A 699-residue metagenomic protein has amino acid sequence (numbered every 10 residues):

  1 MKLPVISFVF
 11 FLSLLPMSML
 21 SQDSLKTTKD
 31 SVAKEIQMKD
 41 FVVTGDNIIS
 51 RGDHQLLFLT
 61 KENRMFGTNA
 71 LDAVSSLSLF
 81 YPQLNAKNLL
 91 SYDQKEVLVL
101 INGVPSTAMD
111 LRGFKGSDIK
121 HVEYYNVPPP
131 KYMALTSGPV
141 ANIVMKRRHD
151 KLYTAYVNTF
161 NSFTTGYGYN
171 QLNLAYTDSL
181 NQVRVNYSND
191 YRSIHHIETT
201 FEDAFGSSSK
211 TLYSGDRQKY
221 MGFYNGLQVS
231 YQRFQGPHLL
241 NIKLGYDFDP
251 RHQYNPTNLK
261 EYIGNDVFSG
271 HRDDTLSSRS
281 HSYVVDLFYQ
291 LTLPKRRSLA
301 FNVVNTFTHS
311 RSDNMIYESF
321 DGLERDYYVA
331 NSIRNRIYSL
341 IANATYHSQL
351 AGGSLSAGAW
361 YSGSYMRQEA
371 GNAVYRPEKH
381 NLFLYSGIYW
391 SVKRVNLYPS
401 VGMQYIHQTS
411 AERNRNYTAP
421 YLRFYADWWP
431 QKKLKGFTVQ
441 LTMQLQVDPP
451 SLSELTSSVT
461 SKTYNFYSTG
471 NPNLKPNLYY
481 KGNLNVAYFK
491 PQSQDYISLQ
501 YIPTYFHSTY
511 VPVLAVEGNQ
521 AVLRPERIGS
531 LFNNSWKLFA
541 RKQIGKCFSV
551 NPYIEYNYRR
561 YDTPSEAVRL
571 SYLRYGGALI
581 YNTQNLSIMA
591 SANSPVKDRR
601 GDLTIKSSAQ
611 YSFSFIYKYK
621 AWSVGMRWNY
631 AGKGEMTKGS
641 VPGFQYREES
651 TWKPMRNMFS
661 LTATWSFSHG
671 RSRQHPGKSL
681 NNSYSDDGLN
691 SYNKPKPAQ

Functional and structural regions predicted by a protein language model:
D23-N63, N126: Short, acidic, small-residue-rich periplasmic hinge/interaction motif at the N-terminus of Gram-negative outer-membrane
T28, Y191-Y338, P377, S458-K462 (+3 more regions): Flexible loop and strand-edge segments within Gram-negative outer membrane beta-barrel domains
D40, A70-A73, L89-L90, M109 (+3 more regions): N-terminal periplasmic accessory domains that precede and gate Gram-negative outer-membrane beta-barrel machines
L71-P105: Extracytoplasmic beta-strand/coil segments of soluble accessory domains associated with Gram-negative outer-membrane
S76, V104-K131, L172-L174: Short acidic/polar hinge/loop motifs at secondary-structure boundaries that mediate gating or recognition
A134-A141, H149-E198, G222-N225, H238: Outer-membrane beta-barrel translocator/receptor signature
N331-I333, S339-I341, P377, F383 (+4 more regions): Outer membrane beta-barrel strand-and-loop segments of large Gram-negative receptors, especially TonB-dependent
Y405-S410, K433-G482, Y501-G518, K633-Q645: Surface-exposed extracellular loop regions of Gram-negative outer-membrane beta-barrel proteins, predominantly
